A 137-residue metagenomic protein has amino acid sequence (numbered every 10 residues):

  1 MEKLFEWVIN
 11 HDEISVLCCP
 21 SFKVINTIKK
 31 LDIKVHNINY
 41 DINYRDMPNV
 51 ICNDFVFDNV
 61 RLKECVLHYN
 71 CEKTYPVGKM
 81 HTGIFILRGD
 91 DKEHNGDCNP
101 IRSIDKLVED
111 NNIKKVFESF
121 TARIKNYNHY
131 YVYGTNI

Functional and structural regions predicted by a protein language model:
M1-H11: S-adenosyl-L-methionine
H11-S21: Conserved class I S-adenosyl-L-methionine
E13-I14, K34-I38, T82: Residues at the starts of beta-strands that form the adenosine-phosphate
S21-F22, I38-D46, T74, D90: Short, polar loop motifs at secondary-structure junctions
S21-I33: Conserved SAM-binding loop of SAM-dependent methyltransferases across substrates and taxa, primarily the Class I
N37-L67: S-adenosyl-L-methionine
K63-V77: A short SAM/SAH-binding and catalytic strip from SAM-dependent methyltransferases
T74-V132: C-terminal substrate-binding/active-site "lid" region of AdoMet-derived donor-dependent transferases
